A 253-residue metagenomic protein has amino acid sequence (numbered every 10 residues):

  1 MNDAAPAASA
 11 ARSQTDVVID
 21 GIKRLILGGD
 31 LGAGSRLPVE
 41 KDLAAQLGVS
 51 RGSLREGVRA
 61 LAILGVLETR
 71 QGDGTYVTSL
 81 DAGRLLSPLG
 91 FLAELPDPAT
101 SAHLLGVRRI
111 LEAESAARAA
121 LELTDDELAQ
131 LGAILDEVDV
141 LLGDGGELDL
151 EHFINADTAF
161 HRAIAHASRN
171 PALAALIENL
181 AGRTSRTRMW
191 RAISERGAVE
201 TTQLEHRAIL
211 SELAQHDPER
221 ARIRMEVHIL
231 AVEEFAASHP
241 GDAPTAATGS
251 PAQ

Functional and structural regions predicted by a protein language model:
M1-L111, A117, L121, D242-A252: Short linear motifs at protein or domain termini
R55, G90, A129, S211-A214: Compositionally biased amphipathic helical and low-complexity segments enriched in hydrophobic
L104-W190, T202-S211, R220-F235: Conserved amphipathic alpha-helical segments that form helical-bundle/coiled-coil interaction surfaces
V227, H239-D242: Conserved mid-sequence domains
